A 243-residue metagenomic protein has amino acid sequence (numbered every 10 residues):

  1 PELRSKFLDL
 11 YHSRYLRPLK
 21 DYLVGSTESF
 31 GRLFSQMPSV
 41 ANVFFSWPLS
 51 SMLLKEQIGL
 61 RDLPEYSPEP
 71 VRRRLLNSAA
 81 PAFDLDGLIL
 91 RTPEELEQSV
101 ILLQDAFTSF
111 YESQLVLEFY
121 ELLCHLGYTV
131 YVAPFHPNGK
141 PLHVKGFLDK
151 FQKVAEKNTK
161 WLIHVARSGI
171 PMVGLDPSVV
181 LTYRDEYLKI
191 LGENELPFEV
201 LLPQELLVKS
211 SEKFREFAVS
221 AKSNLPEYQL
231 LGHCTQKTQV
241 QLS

Functional and structural regions predicted by a protein language model:
E2-S243: Iron-sulfur cluster-binding electron-transfer modules in prokaryotic oxidoreductases
